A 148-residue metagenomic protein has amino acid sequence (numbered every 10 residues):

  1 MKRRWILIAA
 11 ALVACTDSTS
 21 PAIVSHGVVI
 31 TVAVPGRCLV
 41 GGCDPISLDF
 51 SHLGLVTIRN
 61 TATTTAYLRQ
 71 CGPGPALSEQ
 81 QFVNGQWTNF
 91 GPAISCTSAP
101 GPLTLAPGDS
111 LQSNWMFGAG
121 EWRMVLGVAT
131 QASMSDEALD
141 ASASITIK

Functional and structural regions predicted by a protein language model:
M1-V13: Sec-dependent bacterial lipoprotein signal peptides
A14-I30: Bacterial Sec-dependent N-terminal signal peptides
G36-L48: Short beta-strand segments of immunoglobulin-like
F50-G54: Structural beta-strand segments of beta-rich domains
I58-A62: Asparagine-centered strand-capping/turn motif at beta-strand->loop junctions
Y67-L105: The feature marks short-to-medium sequence segments in extracytoplasmic or secretory-pathway proteins
L103-W115: Short Pro-Gly-centered flexible turn/kink motifs
A119-K148: Terminal connector regions
